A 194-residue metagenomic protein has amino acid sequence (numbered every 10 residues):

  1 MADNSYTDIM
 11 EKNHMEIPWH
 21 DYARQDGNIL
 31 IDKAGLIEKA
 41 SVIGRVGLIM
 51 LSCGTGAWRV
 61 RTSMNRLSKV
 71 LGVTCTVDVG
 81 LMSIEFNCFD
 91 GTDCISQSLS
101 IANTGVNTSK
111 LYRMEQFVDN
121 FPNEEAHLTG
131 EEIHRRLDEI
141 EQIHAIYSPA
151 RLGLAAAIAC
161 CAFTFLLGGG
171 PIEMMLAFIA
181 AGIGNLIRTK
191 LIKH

Functional and structural regions predicted by a protein language model:
M1-G130: Soluble N-terminal domains of membrane-associated systems
E38, S109, L128, E132 (+4 more regions): Residues forming well-ordered secondary-structure scaffolds
P122-H134, Y147-G153: Short, flexible active-site-proximal loops enriched in glycine and acidic residues
R135-A145: Cytosolic juxtamembrane amphipathic/interface segments immediately preceding and feeding into a transmembrane helix
A145-H194: Core alpha-helical transmembrane segments of integral membrane proteins
